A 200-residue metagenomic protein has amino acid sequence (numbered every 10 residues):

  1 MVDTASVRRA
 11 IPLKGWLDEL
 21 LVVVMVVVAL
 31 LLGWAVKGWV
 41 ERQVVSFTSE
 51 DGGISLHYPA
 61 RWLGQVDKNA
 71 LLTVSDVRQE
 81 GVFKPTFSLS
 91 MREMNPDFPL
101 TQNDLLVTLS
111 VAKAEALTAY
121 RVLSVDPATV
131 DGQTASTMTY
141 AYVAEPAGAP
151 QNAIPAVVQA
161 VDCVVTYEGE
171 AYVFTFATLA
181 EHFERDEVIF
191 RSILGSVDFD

Functional and structural regions predicted by a protein language model:
V2-I11, W62, Y167-D200: Surface-exposed amphipathic alpha-helical segments
R8-L17, V107-Y167, E184, R191: Signature of long, low-cysteine stretches enriched in small and polar/charged residues
G15-K37: Hydrophobic membrane-insertion alpha-helices, especially the h-region of bacterial N-terminal signal peptides
A35-S55, V66-D67: Ser/Thr/Pro/Gly-rich low-complexity linker/stalk segments immediately outside membranes or between
V40-E41, V66-N69, P127-T134: Short, ordered beta-strand-loop transition motifs
G52-E115, V143-A144: Secretory pathway targeting signatures of secreted, lumenal, and periplasmic proteins
R92-P99, S124-V125, A177-E184: Second-shell loop/turn segments in exported
